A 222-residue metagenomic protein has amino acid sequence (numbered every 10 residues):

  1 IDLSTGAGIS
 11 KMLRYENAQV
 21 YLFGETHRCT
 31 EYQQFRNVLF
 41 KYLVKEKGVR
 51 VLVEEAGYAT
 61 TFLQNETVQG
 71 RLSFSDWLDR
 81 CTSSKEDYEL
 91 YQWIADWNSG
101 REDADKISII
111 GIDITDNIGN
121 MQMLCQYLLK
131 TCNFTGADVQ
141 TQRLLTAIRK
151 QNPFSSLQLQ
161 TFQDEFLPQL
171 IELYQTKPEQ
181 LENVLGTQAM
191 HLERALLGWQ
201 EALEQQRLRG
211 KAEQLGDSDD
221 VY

Functional and structural regions predicted by a protein language model:
I1-Y222: Structured catalytic-domain cores with a bias toward divalent-metal coordination
